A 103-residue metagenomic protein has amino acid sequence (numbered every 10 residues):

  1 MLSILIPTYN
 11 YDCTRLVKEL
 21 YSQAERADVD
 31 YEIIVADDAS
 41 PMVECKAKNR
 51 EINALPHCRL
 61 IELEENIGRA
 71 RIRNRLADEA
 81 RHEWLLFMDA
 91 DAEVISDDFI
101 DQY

Functional and structural regions predicted by a protein language model:
M1-S22: N-proximal low-complexity "stem/linker" segments adjacent to membrane-targeting elements
L20-E62: Acidic donor-binding segment of Leloir-type glycosyltransferases
D37-S40, I67, A90: Conserved short acidic donor-positioning loop in nucleotide-sugar-dependent glycosyltransferases
L63-A80: Glycine-rich, basic loop-to-helix element that forms the pyrophosphate-binding segment of sugar-nucleotide handling
E65, H82, A90-A92: Short acidic donor-binding/metal-coordinating loop in glycosyltransferase active sites
L85: Short aromatic/hydrophobic "clamp" motif used to bind/position activated sugar donors
A92-Y103: Acidic donor-binding/catalytic loop of UDP-sugar-dependent glycosyltransferases, especially processive GT2
